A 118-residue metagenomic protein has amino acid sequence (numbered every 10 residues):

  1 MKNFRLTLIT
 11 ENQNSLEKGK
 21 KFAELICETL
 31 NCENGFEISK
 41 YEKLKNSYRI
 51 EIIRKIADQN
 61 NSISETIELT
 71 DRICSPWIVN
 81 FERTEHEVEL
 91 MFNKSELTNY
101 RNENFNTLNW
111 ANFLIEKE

Functional and structural regions predicted by a protein language model:
M1-I26: Short, extreme N-terminal segment that most often corresponds to the first beta-strand
M1-T7, L44-R54: Glycine-rich, often proline-containing surface loops adjacent to acidic residues and nearby aromatics that form
N3-R5, E37, I63-S64: Short, surface-exposed coil-to-beta transition loops
A23-L30, S47-E118: Charged interaction segments
N34-S47: Short edge beta-strands and adjacent turn/loop segments
